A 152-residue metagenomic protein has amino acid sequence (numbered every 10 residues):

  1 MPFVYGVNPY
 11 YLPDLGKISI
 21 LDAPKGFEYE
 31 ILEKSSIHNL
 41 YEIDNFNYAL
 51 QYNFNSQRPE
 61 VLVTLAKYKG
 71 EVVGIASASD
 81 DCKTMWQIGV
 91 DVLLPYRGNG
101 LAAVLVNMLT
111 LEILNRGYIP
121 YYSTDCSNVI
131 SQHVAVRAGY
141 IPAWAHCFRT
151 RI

Functional and structural regions predicted by a protein language model:
M1-S36: Acyl-donor-binding surface of acyltransferase catalytic domains
F3-P13, I141-I152: Conserved catalytic-core motifs of GNAT/GCN5-like acyltransferases
E30-R58: Internal catalytic-core helix/loop-beta-alpha segment that presents or stabilizes conserved functional determinants
N53-M85, G89-L94: A conserved beta-strand-loop-helix scaffold within acyl/acetyltransferase catalytic domains
V72, T110-N115: Long alpha-helical, hydrophobic tracts
G98-E112, H133, R137: Conserved acetyl-CoA-binding loop-helix of GNAT-fold acetyltransferases
I113-D125: Conserved GNAT acetyl-CoA-binding A-motif
Y122-H133, I141, R149-T150: Conserved beta-strand-loop-alpha-helix junction that forms the acyl-donor binding cleft
